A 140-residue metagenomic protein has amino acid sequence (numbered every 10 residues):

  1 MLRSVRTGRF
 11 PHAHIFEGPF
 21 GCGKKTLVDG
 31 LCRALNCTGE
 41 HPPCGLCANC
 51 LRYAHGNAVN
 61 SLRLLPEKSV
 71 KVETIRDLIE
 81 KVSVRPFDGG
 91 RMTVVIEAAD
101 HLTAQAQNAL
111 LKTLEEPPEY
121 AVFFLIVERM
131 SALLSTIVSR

Functional and structural regions predicted by a protein language model:
M1-A99, A104-Q107, V122, S135: P-loop/Walker A NTP-binding region and its immediately flanking N-terminal helices in P-loop NTPase folds
L35, L114-P117: Active-site catalytic pocket residues across diverse enzymes, especially alpha/beta-hydrolases
A98, R129-M130: A generic "binding-loop/recognition-motif" signal
A109-L114, M130-R140: Short regulatory helix/loop adjacent to the ATP-binding pocket of P-loop NTPases
F124-V127: Conserved D-loop beta-strand region of ABC ATPase nucleotide-binding domains
